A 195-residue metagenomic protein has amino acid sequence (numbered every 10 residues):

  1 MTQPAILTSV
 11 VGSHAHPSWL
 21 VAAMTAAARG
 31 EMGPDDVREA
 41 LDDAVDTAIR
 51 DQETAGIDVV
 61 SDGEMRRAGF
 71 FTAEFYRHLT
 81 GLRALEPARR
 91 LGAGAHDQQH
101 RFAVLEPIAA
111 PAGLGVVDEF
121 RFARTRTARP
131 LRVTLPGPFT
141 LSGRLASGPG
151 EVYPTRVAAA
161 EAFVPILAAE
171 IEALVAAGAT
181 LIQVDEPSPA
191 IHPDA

Functional and structural regions predicted by a protein language model:
M1-A195: Domain-level signal for soluble alpha/beta catalytic cores
